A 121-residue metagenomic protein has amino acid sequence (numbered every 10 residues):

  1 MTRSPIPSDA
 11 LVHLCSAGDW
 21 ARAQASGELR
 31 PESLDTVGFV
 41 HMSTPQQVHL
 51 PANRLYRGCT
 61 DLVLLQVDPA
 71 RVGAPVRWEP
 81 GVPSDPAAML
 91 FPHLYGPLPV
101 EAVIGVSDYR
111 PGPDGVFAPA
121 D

Functional and structural regions predicted by a protein language model:
T2-D121: Conserved, structured core segments of small domains
